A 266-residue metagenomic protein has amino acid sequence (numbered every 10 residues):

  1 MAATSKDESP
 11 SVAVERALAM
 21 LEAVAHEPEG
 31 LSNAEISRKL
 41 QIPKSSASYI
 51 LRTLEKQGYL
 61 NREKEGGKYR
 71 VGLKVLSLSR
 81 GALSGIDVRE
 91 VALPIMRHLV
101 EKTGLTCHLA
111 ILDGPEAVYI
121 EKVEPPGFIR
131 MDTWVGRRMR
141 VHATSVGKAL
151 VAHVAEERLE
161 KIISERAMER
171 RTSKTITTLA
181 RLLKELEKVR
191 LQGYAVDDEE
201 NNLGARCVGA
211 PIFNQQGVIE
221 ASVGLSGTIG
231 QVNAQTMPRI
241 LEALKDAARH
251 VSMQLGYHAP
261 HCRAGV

Functional and structural regions predicted by a protein language model:
M1-E90, S252-Y257: N-terminal helix-turn-helix
R80-F128, A155-E156, L182: All-alpha effector-binding/dimerization core of bacterial HTH-type transcriptional repressors
E116-V118, Y194, V218: Residue-level signal for well-ordered, solvent-exposed loop/turn and beta-edge residues enriched in charged/polar side
F128-N201: Short, solvent-exposed recognition segments
A180, L203-G204, I219-V266: Juxtadomain coupling helices with adjacent low-complexity linkers
R206-A210: Short hydrophobic beta-strand micro-motif common in sensory/regulatory domains
I212-Q215: Sensor-regulatory modules in signal-transduction proteins
